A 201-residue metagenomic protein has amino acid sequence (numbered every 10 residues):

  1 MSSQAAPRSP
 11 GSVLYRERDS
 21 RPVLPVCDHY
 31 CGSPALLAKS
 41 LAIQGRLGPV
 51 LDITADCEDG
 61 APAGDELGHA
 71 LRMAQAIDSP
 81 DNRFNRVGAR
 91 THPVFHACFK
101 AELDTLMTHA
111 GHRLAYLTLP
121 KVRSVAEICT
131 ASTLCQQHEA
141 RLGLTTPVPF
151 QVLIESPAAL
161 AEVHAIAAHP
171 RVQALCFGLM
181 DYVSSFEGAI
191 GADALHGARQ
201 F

Functional and structural regions predicted by a protein language model:
M1-F201: Expand to "…catalyze enediolate/carbanion chemistry for C-C bond making/breaking, isomerization, decarboxylation
